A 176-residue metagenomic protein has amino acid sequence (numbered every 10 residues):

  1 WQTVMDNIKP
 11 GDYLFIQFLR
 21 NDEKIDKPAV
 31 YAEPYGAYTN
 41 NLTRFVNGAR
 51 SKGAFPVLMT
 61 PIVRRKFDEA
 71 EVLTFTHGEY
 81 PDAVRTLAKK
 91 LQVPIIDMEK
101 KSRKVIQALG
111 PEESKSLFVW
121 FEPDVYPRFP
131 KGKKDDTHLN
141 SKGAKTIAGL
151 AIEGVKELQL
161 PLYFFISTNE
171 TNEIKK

Functional and structural regions predicted by a protein language model:
T3-K145, G149-S167, I174-K175: Alpha-helical cap/lid subdomain in secreted, periplasmic, or secretory-pathway luminal O-acyl-processing enzymes
